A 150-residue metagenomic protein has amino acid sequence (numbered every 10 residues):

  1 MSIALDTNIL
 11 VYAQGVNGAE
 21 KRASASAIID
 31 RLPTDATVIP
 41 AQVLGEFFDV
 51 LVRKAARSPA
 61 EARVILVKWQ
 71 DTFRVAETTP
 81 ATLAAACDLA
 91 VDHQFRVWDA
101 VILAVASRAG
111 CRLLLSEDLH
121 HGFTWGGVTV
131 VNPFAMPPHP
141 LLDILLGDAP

Functional and structural regions predicted by a protein language model:
M1-I39, K54-V67, P137-D143, G147-P150: Short, well-structured N-terminal submotif of metal-dependent ribonuclease cores
T37-Q42, S116: Substrate-recognition element of Asp-dependent hydrolases with the DxDx(T/V) motif
A41-G45, V67, D71-D92: Acidic catalytic patch
L103, R108-P150: Acidic, PIN/NYN-like endoribonuclease modules and their adjacent C-terminal/linker elements
